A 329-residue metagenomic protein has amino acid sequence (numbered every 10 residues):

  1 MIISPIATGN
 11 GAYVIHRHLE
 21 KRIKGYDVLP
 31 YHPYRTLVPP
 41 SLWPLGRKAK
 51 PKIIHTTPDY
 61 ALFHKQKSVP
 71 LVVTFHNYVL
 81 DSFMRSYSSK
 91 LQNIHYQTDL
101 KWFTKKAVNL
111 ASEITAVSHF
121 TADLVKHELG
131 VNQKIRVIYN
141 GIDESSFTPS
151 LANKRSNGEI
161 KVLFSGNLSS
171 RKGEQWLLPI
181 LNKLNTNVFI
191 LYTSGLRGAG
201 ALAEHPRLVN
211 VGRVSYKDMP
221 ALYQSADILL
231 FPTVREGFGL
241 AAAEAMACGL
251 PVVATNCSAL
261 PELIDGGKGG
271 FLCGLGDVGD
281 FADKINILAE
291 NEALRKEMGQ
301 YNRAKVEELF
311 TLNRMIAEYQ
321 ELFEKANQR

Functional and structural regions predicted by a protein language model:
I94-I114: Membrane-proximal helix-turn-helix segments that form the acceptor-binding/catalytic region of lipid-linked
F120, G141: Carbohydrate-associated surface elements
R155-K172, L178-N182, L191: Conserved donor-binding/catalytic core segment of Leloir-type glycosyltransferases
A221-A226: Short alpha-helical donor nucleotide-sugar binding micro-motif in glycosyltransferases
V234: Aromatic "clamp/platform" in nucleotide-sugar-dependent glycosyltransferases that forms part of the donor/acceptor
P251-A254: Short hydrophobic beta-strand element within catalytic cores of glycosyltransferases and related nucleotide-activated
G266-G267, F271-V278, I287-A293: Conserved acidic donor-binding segment of nucleotide-sugar-dependent glycosyltransferases
D280, I287, L294-L309, M315-E321: A short, well-ordered alpha-helix in the C-terminal region of glycosyltransferases
